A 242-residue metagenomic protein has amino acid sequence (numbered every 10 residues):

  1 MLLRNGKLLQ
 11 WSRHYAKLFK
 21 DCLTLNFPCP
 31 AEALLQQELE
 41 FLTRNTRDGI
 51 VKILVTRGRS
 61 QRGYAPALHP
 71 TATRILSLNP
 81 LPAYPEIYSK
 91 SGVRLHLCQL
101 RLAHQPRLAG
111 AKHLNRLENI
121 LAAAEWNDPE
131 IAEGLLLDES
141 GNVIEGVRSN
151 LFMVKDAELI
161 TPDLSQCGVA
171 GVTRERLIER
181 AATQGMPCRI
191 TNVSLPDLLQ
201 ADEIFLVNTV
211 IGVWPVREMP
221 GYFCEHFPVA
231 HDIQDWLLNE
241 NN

Functional and structural regions predicted by a protein language model:
M1-F41, N45, T56, Q61-N242: Helix-start/capping segments and mature chain N-termini
